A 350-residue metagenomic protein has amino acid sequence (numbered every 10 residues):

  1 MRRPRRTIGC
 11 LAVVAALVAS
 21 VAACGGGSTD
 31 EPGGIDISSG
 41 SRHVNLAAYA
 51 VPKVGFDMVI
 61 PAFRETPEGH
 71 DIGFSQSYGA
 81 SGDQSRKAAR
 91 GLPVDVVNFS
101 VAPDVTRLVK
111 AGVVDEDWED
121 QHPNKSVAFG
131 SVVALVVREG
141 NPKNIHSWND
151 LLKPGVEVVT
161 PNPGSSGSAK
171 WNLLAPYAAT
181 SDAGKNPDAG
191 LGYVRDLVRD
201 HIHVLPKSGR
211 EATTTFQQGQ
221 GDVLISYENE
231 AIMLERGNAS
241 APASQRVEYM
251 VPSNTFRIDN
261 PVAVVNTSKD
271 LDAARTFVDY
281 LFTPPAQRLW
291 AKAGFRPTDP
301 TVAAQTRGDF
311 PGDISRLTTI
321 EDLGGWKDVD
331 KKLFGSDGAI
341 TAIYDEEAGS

Functional and structural regions predicted by a protein language model:
R2-G9, G26, T267-S350: Extracellular/periplasmic juxtamembrane helices and adjacent flexible linkers that interface with membrane partners
A19-A23: C-terminal motif of bacterial Sec signal peptides marking the signal peptidase cleavage site
D30-S165, D313, Y344, A348-G349: N-terminal segment of the mature folded domain
A47-A50, V137-R138, E157-A183, H201 (+1 more regions): Short beta-strand->loop
H70-I72, P93-V94, P154-E157, G219-D222 (+2 more regions): Loop/turn elements at helix/coil->beta-strand transitions in domains of secreted/extracellular proteins
V127-V132, V194-V198, L205-P206, A239-D272 (+1 more regions): Periplasmic-binding protein-like
G140-H146, S165, A178-N186, S268-A274: Short helix-loop capping/hinge motifs at secondary-structure junctions, enriched in acidic/polar residues
A183-S253: Ligand-binding pocket segment of bilobal, Venus flytrap-like solute-binding proteins
